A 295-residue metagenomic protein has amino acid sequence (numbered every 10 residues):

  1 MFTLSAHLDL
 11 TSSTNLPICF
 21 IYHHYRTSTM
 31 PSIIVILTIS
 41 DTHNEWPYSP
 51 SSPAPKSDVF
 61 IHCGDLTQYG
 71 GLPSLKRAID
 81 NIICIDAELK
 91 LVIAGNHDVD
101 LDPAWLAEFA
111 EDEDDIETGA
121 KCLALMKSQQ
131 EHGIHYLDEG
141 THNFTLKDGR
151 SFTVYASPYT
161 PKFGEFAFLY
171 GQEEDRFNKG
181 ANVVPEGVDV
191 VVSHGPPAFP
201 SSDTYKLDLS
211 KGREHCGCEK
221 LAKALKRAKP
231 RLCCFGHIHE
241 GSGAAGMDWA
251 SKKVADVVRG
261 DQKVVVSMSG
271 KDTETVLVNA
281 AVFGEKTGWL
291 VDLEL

Functional and structural regions predicted by a protein language model:
M1-Y48, I85, A104, H135 (+1 more regions): Acidic, histidine-bearing metal-coordination/catalytic regions of metal-dependent phosphoesterases
M30-I36, H142-A156, E186, V190 (+2 more regions): Beta-strand-turn-beta hairpins that frame and shape the catalytic cleft of phosphate-ester-processing enzymes
I34-H43, I61-C63, S151-F163, D189-G195 (+1 more regions): Active-site-proximal beta-strand elements of phosphoester/diester hydrolases
I39, N44-L146: Core catalytic region of metal-dependent phosphoesterases/phosphodiesterases, especially metallo-beta-lactamase-like
H43-S49, T67-G71, H97-A104, T141-T145 (+4 more regions): Active-site environment of divalent metal-dependent phosphoester hydrolases
F109-A110, E186-K229, K252-V254: Active-site-proximal segments of metal-dependent phosphoesterases and phosphodiesterases across multiple
T145-D148, G241-L295: Binuclear metal-dependent phosphoesterase catalytic core
G149-V188, S210-E219: Binuclear metal-dependent hydrolase catalytic cores centered on His/Asp/Glu-rich metal-binding motifs
